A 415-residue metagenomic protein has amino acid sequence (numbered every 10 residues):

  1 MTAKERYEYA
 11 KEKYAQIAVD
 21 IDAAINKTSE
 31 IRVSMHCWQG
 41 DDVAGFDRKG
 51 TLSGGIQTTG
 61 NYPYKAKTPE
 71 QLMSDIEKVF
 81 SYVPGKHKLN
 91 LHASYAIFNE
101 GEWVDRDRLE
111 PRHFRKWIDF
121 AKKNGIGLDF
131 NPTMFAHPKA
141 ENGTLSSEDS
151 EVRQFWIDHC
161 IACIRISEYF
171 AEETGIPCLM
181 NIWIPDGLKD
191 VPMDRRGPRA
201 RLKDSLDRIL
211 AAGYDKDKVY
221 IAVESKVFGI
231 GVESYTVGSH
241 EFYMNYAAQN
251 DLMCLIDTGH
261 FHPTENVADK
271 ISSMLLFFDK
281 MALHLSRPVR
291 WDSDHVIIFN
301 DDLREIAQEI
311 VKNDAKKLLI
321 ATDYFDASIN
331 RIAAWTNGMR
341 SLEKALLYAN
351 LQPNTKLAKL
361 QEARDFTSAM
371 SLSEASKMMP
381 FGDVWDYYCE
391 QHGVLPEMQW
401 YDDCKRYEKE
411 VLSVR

Functional and structural regions predicted by a protein language model:
M1-E148, F155, I164-I166, E172-C178 (+5 more regions): Alpha/beta catalytic barrel-like cores
H92-S94, W183-G187, E224-K226, F325: Short loop/turn motifs enriched for small/polar and acidic residues
R112-A121, G125, S147-C163, R199-D215 (+1 more regions): Acidic, His- and aromatic-enriched active-site or binding-groove loops in soluble protein domains that engage sugars
P177-V191: Aromatic- and glycine-enriched pocket-lining scaffold segments that form the walls of small-molecule binding clefts
V191-D302: Acidic/histidine-rich catalytic cores of soluble enzymes
